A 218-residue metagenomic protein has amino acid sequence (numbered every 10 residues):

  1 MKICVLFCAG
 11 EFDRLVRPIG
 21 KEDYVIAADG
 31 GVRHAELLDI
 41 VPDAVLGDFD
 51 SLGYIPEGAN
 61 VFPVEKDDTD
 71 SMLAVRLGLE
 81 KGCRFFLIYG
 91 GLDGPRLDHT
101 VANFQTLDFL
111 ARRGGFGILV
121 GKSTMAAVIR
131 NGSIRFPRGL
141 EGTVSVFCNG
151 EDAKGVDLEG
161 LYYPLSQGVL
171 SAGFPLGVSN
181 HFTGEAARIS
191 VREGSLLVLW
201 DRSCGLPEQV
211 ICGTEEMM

Functional and structural regions predicted by a protein language model:
M1-I55: N-terminal beta-strand-loop-alpha-helix module at the start of alpha/beta ligand-binding or catalytic domains
F7-E11, G91-L92, W200-R202: Structural motif
I26-A28, G47, G90, I118-G121: General beta-strand structural signal in soluble alpha/beta enzymes
N60-K81: Short phosphate-binding loop-to-helix
L97-D108: Short Gly/Thr/Asp-enriched flexible loops that form oxyanion-binding sites at enzyme active sites
F109-M125: Short, acidic/small-residue loops that bind anionic groups at enzyme active sites
T124, I129-M218: Long, charged alpha-helical interface segments
